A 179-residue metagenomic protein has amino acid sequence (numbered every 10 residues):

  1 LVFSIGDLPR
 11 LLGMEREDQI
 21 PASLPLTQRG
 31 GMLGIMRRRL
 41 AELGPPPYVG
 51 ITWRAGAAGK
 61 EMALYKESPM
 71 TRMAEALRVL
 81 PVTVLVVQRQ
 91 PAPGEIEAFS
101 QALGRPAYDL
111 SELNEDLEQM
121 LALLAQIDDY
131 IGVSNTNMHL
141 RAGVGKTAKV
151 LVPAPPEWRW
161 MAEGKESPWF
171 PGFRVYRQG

Functional and structural regions predicted by a protein language model:
L1-G179: Catalytic machinery of carbohydrate-active enzymes, primarily nucleotide-sugar-dependent glycosyltransferases
